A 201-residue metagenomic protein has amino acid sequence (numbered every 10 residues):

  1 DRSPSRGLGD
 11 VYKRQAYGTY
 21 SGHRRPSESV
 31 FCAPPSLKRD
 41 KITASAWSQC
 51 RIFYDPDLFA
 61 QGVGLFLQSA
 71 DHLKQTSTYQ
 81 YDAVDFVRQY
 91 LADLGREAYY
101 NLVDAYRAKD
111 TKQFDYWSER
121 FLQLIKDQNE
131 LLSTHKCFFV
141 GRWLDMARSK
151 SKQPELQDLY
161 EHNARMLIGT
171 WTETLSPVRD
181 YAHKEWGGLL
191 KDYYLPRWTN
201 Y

Functional and structural regions predicted by a protein language model:
D1-L8, Y12: Single conserved hydrophobic/aromatic residue that forms the stacking wall/gate of nucleotide- or nucleobase-binding
R14, S29-C32: Long, charge-rich alpha-helical interaction segments
A16-T19, F66-K74, F121-K136: Long, well-ordered core segments of solenoidal/helical folds
Y17-G22, E28: Glycine-rich, aromatic-flanked loop segments that form ligand/cofactor-binding clefts across common enzyme folds
P34-I42: Substrate-binding cleft/loops of secretory-pathway carbohydrate-active enzymes
S48-D71, D85-R107: C-terminal substrate/ligand-recognition segments
T76-V84: Repeat-mediated protein-protein interaction surfaces in helical alpha-solenoids
V84, R88, A98-V103, K109-Y201: C-terminal amphipathic alpha-helical interaction region
